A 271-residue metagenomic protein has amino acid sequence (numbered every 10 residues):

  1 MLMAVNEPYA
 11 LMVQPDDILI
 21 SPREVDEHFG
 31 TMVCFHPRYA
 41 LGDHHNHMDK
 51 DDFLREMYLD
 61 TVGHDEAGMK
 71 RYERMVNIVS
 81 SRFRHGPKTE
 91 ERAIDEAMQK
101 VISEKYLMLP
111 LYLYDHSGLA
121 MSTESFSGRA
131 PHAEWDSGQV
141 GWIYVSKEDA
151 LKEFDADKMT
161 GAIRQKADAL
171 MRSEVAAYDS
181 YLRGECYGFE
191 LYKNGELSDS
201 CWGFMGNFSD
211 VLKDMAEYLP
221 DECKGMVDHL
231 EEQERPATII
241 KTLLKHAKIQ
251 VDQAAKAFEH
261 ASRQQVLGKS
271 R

Functional and structural regions predicted by a protein language model:
M1-R271: Acidic interaction surfaces
